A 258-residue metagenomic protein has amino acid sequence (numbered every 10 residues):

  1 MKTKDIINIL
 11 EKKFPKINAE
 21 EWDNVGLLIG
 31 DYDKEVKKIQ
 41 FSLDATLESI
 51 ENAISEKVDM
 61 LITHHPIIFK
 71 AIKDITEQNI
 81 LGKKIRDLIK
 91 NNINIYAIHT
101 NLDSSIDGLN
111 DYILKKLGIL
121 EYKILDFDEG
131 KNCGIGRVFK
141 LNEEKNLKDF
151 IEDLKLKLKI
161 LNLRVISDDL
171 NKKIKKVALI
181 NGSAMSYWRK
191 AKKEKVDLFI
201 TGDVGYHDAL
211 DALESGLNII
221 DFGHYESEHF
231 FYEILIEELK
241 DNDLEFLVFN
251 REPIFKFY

Functional and structural regions predicted by a protein language model:
M1-Y258: Active-site catalytic microenvironments in core metabolic enzymes, especially phosphate/sugar-handling
